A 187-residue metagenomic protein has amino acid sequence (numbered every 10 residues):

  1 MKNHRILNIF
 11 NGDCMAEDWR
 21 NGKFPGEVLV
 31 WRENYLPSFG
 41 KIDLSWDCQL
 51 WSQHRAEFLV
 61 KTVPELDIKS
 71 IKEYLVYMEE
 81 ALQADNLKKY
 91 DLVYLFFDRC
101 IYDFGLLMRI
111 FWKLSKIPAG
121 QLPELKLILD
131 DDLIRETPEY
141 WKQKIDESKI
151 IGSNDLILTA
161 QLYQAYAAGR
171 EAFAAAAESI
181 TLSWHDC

Functional and structural regions predicted by a protein language model:
M1-K69: A structured, charge-rich N-terminal accessory region that forms the first stable segment of a protein and links
N3-R5, P25, K88-L92, L122: A general structural motif
F10-G12, F97, L129: Short beta-strand/turn micro-motifs composed of small residues that flank or help shape donor/cofactor-binding pockets
E17-N21, G40-K41, D103-F111, E136-Y140: A short acidic (Asp/Glu
P25-E27, R109-P123: A short alpha->loop->secondary-structure connector
N34, R99-C100, L125-E136: Short beta-alpha junction loops
V63-W112: Long, hydrophobic/aromatic-enriched structural stretches that serve as scaffold segments
E139-C187: A conserved mid-domain beta-alpha-beta active-site/ligand-binding segment of alpha/beta enzyme cores
